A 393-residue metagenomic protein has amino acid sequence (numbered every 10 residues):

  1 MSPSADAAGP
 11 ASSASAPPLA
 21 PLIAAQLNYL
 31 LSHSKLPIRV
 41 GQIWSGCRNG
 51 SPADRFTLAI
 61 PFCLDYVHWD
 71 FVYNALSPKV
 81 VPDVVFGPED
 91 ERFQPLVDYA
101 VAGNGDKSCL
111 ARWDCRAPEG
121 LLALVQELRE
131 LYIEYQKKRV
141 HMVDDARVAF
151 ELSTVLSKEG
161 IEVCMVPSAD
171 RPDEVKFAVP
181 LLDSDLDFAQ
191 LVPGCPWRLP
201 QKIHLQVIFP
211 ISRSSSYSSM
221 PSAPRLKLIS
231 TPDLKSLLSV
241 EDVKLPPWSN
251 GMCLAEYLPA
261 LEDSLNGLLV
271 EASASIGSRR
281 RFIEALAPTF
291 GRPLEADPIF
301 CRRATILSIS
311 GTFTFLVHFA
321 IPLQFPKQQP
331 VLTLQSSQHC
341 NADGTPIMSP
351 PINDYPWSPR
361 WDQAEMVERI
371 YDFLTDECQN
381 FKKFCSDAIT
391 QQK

Functional and structural regions predicted by a protein language model:
S2-L64, S77-T314, L323-K393: Glycine-centered motif in EGF-like
V67-V72, L76-S77: Extended amphipathic alpha-helical scaffold segments
W69-F71, V84, V317: Structural signal for hydrophobic/aromatic residues that build the beta-strand cores of folded beta-sheet domains
F319-I321: Active-site proximal loops enriched in glycine and acidic residues that flank catalytic Cys/His/Asp and coordinate
